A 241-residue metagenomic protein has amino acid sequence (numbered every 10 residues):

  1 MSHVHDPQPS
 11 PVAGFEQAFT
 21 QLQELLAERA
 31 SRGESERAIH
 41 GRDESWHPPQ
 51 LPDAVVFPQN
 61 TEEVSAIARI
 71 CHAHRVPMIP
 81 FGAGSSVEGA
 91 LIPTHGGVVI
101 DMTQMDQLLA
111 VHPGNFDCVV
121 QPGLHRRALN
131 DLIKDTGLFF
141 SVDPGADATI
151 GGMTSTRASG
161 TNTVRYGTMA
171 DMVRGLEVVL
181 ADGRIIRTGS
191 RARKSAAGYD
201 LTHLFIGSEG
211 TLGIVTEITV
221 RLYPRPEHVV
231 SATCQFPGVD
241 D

Functional and structural regions predicted by a protein language model:
M1-H72, S85-F116: N-terminal flexible segment immediately upstream of the FAD-binding catalytic core in FAD-dependent oxidoreductases
R32-G33, F81, L129, D143: Residue-level detector of family-conserved "landmark" positions at structurally sensitive sites
S35, G82-S85, G145, R191: Short, ordered loop/turn segments at secondary-structure junctions
H72-H74, F81-A83, A148, M172: Short, basic and Ser/Thr-rich N-terminal targeting/leader segments
V76-P77, F139: Residue-level detector of anion-binding/catalytic polar loops
P80-G84, L91, M102, P122 (+1 more regions): Glycine-rich, histidine-containing beta strand-loop boundary motifs that form or position
Q107-V111, V120-D241: FAD-binding subdomain of flavoenzyme oxidoreductases
